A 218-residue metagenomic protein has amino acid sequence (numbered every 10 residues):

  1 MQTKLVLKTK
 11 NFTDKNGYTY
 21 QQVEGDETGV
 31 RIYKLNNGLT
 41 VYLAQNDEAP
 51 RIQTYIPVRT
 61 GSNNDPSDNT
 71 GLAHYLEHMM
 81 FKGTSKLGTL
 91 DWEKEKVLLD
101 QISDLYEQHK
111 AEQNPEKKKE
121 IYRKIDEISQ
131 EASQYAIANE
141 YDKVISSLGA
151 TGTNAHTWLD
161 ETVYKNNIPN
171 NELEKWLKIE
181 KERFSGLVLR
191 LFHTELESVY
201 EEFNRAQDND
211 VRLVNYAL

Functional and structural regions predicted by a protein language model:
M1-A136, V163-L189, Y216-A217: His/Glu-rich zincin catalytic helix
K34, Q45, L148-W158: Catalytic zinc-binding patch centered on the HExxH motif and its immediate surroundings that defines zinc-dependent
Y55, L99, K143-V144, A150-T151: Short leucine-rich amphipathic alpha-helices used at interfaces
S133-I145: Alpha-helix-centered segments that form part of catalytic cores
N139, W158-L159, K178, E197: A generic alpha-helix surface/boundary motif
L159-T162, H193-R205: Short, glycine/charge-rich beta-strand/loop segments that flank catalytic centers and engage negatively charged groups
S198-L218: Short acidic/His-enriched helical or mixed secondary-structure segments at domain edges of catalytic enzymes and some
